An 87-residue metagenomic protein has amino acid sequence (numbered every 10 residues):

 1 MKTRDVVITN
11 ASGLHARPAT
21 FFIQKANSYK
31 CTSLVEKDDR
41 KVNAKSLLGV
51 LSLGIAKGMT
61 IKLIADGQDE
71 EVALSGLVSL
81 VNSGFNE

Functional and structural regions predicted by a protein language model:
M1-T9: Short amphipathic
K2, K25, Y29, S33-V35 (+4 more regions): Functionally constrained cores in energy, signaling, and assembly domains
D5, D38-D39, D66-D69: Acidic-enriched, low-complexity/disordered segments with a strong bias for Aspartate over Glutamate
I8-L48, S52-G58, E87: Compact, glycine-rich, soluble single-domain proteins
S52-E87: C-terminal structural segments of small proteins and small subunits
